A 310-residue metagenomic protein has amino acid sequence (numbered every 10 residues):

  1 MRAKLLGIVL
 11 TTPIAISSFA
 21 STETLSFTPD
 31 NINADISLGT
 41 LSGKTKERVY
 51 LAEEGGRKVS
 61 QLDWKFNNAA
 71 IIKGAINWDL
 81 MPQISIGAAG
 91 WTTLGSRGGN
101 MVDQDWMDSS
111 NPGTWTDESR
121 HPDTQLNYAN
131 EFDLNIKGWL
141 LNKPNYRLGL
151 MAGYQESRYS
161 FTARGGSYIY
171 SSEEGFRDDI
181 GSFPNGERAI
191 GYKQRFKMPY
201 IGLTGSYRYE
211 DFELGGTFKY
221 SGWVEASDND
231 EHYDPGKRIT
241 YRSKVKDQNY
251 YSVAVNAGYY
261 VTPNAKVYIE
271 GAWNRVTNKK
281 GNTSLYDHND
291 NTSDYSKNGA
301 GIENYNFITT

Functional and structural regions predicted by a protein language model:
M1-A20: Gram-negative bacterial Sec-dependent N-terminal signal peptides
F19-S37: Outer-membrane beta-barrel biogenesis signature
A34-S42, A88-L94, G138, L150-R158 (+3 more regions): Transmembrane beta-barrel strands of outer-membrane/channel proteins
K44-A69, T92-F132, S157-F196, S221-A254 (+1 more regions): Extracellular/periplasm-exposed beta-strand and loop segments of Gram-negative cell-envelope proteins, dominated by
K73-N77, M81-G87, W91-T93: Post-signal peptide N-terminal segment of secreted/secretory-pathway proteins
G74-W78, F132-G138, A152-Y154, I201-Y207 (+4 more regions): Residues on the lipid-exposed face of transmembrane beta-strands in outer-membrane beta-barrel proteins
P82-A88, K143-Y146, D211-L214, P263-I269: Repeated loop/turn-to-beta-strand initiation elements of outer-membrane beta-barrel proteins
Q194-Y200, Y207-E213, Q248-Y250: Short gly/pro-enriched beta-turn/loop segments at secondary-structure junctions
